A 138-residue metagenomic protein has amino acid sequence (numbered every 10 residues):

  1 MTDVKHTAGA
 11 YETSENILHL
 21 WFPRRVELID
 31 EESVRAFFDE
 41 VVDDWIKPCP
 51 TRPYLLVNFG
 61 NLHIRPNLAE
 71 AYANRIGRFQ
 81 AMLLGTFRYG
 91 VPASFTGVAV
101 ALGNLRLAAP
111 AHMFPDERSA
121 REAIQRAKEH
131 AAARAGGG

Functional and structural regions predicted by a protein language model:
M1-G138: Amphipathic, Lys/Arg-enriched alpha-helical "gate/interface" segment within cytosolic domains that mediates
